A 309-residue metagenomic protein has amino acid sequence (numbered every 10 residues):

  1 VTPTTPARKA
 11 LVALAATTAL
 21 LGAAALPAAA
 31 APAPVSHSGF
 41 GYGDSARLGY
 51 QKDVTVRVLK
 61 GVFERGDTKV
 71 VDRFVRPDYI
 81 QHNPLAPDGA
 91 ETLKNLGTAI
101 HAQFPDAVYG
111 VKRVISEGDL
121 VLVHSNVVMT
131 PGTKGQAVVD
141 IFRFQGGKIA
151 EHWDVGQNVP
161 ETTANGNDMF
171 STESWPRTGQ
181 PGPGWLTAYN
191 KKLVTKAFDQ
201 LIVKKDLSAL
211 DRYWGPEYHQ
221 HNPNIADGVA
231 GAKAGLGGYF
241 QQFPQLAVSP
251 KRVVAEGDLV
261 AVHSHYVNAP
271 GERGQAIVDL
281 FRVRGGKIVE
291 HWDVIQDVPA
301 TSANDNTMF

Functional and structural regions predicted by a protein language model:
V1-P32: Secretory targeting and sorting signals
A30-F309: C-terminal and inter-domain tail/linker signature
